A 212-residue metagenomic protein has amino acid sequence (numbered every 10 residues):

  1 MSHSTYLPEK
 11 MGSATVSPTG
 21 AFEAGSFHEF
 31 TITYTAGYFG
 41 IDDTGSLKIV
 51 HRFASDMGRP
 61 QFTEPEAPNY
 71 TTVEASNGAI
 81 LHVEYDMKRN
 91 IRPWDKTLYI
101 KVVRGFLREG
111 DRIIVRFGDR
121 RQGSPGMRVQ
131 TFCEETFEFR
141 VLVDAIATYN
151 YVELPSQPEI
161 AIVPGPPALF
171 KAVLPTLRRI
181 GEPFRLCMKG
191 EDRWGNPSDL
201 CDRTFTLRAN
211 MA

Functional and structural regions predicted by a protein language model:
M1-R185, R193-G195: Ser/Thr/Pro/Gly-rich, low-complexity intrinsically disordered stalk/linker tracts of secreted and surface-exposed
D192-D202: Extracellular acidic loop/turn motifs
D202-A212: Short amphipathic beta-strand segments in non-cytosolic proteins
